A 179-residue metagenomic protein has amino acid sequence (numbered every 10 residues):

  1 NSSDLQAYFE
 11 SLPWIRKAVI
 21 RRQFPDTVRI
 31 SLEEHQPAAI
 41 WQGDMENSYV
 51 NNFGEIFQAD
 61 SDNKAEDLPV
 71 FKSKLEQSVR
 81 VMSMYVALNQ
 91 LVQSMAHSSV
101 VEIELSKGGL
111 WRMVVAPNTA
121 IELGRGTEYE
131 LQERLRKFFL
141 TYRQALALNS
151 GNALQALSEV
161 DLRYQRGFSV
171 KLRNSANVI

Functional and structural regions predicted by a protein language model:
S3-S11, K17-I179: Charged, solvent-exposed interaction patches on well-folded alpha/beta domains that mediate macromolecular contacts
